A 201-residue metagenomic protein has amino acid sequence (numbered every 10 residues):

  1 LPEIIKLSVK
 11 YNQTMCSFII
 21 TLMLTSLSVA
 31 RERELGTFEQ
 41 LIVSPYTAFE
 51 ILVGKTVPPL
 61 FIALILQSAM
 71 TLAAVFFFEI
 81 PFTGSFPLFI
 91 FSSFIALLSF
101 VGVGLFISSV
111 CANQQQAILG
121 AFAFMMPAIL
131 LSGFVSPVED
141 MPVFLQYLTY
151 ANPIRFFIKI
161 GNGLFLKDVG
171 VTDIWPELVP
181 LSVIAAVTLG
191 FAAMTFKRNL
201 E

Functional and structural regions predicted by a protein language model:
L1-S8, D173: Extracytoplasmic/periplasmic domains immediately adjacent to an N-terminal transmembrane anchor in multi-pass membrane
K10-T25: Long, hydrophobic alpha-helical segments
L22-S44, T56, E201: Transmembrane helix boundary and interhelical loop/hinge segments in multi-pass membrane proteins
S26, R31, F77-T83, C111-A112 (+2 more regions): Short helix-capping/hinge motifs at transmembrane helix termini and TM-loop junctions
L27, R31, S44, V75-F76 (+6 more regions): Transmembrane helix-loop junction
A30, F165, S182-E201: Junction motif at the cytosolic side of a transmembrane helix
A48, L52-A121, M126, T172-L178 (+2 more regions): Alpha-helical transmembrane segments and their short interhelical loops
P81, G133-V187: Membrane-interfacial helix-loop-helix junctions in multi-pass membrane proteins
